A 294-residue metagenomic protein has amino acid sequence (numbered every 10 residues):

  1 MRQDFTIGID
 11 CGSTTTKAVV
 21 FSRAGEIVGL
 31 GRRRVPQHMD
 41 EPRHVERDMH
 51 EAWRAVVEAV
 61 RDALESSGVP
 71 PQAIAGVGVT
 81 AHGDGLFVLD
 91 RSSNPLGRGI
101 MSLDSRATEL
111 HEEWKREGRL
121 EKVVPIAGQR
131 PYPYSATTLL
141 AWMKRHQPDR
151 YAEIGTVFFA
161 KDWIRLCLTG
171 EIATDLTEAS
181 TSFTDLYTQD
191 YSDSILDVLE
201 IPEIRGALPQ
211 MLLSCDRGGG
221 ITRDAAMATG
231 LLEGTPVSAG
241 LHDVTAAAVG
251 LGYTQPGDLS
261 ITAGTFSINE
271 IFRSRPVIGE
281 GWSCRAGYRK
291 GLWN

Functional and structural regions predicted by a protein language model:
M1-R2, S66, L139, T222-L231 (+1 more regions): Conserved phosphate-binding catalytic cores of ATP/NTP-utilizing and phosphoryl-transfer enzymes
M1-R98, P125, E153, A226-M227 (+1 more regions): N-terminal glycine/serine-rich phosphate-binding loop of ATP-dependent small-molecule kinases, especially carbohydrate
C11-S13, V124-H242: Gly/Ser/Thr-rich active-site cleft segment
G29-R32, E109-L110, S214-A228, F272-C284: Acidic-glycine-rich active-site phosphate/pyrophosphate-binding loop
H44, A52-V57, S102, W142 (+2 more regions): Tryptophan-centric aromatic hotspots in well-structured domains and transmembrane helices
T80-G85, S214-D216, A263-F266: Glycine-rich beta-strand-to-loop/alpha-helix junction loops that act as flexible
L86-R91, P95-W114, E153-I154, F158-S192 (+1 more regions): Glycine-rich phosphate-binding loop of actin/hexokinase-like ATP-binding domains
